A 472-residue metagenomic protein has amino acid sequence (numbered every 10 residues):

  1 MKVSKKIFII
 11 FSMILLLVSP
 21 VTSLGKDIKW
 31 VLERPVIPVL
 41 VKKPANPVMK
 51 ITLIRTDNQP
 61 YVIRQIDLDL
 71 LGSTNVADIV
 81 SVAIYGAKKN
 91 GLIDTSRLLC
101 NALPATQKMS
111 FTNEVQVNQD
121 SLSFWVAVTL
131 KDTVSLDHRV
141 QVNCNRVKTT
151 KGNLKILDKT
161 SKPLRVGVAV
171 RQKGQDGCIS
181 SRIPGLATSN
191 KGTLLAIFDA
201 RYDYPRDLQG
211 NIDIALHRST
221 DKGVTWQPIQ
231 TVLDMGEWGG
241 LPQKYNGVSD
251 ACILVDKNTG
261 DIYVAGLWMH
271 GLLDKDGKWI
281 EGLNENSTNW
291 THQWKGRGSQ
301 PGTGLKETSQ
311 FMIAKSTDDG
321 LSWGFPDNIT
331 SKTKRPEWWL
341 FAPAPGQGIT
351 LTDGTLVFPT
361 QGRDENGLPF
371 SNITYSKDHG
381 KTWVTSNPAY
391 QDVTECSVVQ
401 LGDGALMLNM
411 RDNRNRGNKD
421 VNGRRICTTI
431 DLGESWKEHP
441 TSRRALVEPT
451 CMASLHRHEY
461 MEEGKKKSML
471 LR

Functional and structural regions predicted by a protein language model:
M1-K26: Bacterial Sec-dependent N-terminal signal peptides
P20, V48, T355-V357: A generic structural signal for ordered secondary structure
L24-R165: Exposed, polar/acidic Ser/Thr-rich sequence context and nearby capping/turn residues that mark flexible linkers
R97-T106, N118-W125, T129, I156-R472: Asp-box/BNR beta-propeller blade signature and adjacent active/binding-site loops in extracellular glycan-interacting
